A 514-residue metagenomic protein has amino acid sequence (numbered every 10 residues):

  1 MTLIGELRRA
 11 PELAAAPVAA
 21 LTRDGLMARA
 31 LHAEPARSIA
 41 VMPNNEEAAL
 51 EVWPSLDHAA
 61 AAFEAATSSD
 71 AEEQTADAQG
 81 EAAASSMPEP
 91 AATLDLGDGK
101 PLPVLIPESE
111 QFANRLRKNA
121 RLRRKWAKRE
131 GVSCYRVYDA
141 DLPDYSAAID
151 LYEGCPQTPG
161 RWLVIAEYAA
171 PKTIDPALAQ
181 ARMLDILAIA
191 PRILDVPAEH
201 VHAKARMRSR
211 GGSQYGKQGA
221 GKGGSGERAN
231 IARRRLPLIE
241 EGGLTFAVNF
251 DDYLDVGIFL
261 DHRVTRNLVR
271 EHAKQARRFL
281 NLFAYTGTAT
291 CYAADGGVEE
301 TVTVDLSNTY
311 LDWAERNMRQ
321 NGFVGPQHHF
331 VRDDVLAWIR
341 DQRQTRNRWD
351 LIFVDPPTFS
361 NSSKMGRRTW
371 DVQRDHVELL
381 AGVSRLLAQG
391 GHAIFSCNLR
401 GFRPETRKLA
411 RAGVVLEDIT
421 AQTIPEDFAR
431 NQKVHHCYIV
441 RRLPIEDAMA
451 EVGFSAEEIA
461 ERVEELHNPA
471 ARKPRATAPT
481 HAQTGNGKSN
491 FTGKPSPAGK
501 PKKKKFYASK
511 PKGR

Functional and structural regions predicted by a protein language model:
M1-E73, D77, H392-P479, F491-G493 (+1 more regions): C-terminal catalytic and target-recognition region of SAM-dependent MTase-like enzymes, primarily methyltransferases
M1-T2, Y310, G325, R332 (+1 more regions): Mobile active-site "lid"/loop adjacent to the S-adenosyl-L-methionine
R8-L13, R374-Q389: A short glycine-rich, Lys/Arg-flanked "PGG" loop and its adjoining helix->strand segment in the class I
P143-D150, R161, L178-F259, N267: Non-catalytic substrate-recognition/targeting regions of SAM-dependent transferases
A276-Y285: Conserved class I S-adenosyl-L-methionine
T286-V298: Conserved SAM-binding loop of SAM-dependent methyltransferases across substrates and taxa, primarily the Class I
E300-D305: Conserved SAM-binding motif I beta-strand of class I
S307-L351: S-adenosyl-L-methionine
